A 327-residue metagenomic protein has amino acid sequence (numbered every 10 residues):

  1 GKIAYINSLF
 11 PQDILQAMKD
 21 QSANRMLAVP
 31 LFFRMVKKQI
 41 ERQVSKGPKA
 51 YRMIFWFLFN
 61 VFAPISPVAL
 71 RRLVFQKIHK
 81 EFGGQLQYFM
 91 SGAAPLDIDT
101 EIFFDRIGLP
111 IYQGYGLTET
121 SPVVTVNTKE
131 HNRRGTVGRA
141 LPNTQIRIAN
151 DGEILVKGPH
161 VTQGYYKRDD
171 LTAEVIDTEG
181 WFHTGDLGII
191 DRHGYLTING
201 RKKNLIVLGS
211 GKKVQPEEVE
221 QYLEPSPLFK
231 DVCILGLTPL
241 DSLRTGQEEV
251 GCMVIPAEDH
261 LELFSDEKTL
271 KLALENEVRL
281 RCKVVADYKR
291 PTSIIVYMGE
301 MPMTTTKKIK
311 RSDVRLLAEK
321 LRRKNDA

Functional and structural regions predicted by a protein language model:
G1-M35, Q39, K202-D241, R311: Gly/lys/ser-thr-rich phosphate-binding loops in alpha/beta enzymes that coordinate phosphoanhydride or phosphate groups
I6-D151, P159, T245, E258 (+1 more regions): Conserved adenylate-forming
M26, A93, I146, G194 (+4 more regions): Residue-level signal for inorganic ion chemistry
A140-A149, E153-L208, P216: Conserved ATP-binding/catalytic segment of the ANL
V161, Y195-E224, I255-T269, V285-T292: Adenylate-forming
L187, S226-E258: C-terminal boundary motif of the adenylate-forming
Y195-I198, N204-L205, E248, R311-A318: AMP-dependent adenylate-forming
D231-T238, G251, R279-A327: Conserved C-terminal "lid"/linker of ANL adenylate-forming enzymes
